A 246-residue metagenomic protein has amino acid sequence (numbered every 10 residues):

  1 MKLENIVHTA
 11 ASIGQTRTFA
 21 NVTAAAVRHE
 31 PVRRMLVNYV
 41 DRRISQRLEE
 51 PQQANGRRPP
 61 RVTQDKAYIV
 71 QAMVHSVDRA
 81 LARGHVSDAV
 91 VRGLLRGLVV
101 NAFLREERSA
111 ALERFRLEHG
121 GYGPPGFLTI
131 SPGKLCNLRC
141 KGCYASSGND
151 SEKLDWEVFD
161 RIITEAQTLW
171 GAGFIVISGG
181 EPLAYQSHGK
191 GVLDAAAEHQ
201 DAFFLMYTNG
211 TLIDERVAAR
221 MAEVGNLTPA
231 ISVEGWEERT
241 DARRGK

Functional and structural regions predicted by a protein language model:
M1-R33: Non-catalytic protein-protein interaction scaffold segments in large eukaryotic complex-forming proteins
N21-A89: N-terminal accessory interaction module
R34, N38, R42, Q71 (+6 more regions): Generic alpha-helical secondary structure signal
H75-T129: N-terminal [4Fe-4S]-dependent radical SAM core
L95-V99, F103, L128-L138, G142-A145 (+2 more regions): Long, contiguous hydrophobic alpha-helical segments, chiefly transmembrane helices and signal peptides
G121-V158, L169-W170: Canonical Radical SAM [4Fe-4S] cluster-binding loop centered on the CxxxCxxC motif and its immediate flanking residues
D160-I177, Y185-K246: Radical SAM/AdoMet-radical enzyme domain recognition
